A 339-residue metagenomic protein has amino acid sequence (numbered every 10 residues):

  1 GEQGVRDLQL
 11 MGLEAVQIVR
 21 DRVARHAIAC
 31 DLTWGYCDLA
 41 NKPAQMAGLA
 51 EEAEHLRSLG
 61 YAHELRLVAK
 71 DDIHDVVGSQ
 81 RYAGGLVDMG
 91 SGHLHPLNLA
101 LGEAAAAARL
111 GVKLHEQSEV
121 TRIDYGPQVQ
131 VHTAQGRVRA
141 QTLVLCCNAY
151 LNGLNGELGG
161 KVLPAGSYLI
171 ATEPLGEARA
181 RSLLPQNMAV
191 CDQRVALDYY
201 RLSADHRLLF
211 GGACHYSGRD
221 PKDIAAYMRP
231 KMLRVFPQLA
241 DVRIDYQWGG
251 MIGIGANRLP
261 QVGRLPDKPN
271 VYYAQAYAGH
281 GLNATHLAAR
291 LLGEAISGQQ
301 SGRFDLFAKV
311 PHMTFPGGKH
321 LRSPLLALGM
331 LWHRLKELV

Functional and structural regions predicted by a protein language model:
G1-A106: Rossmann-like flavin
E2, G85-M89, G212-H215, D245 (+1 more regions): Glycine- and acidic
L13-I28, S58-Y61, G78, A108-K113 (+6 more regions): Generic secondary-structure signature for well-ordered alpha-helical cores
Q17, R25-T33, V120, R137-P269: Active-site substrate-recognition segment that forms the wall of the catalytic cavity or substrate channel
A44-A47, V76-A83, D124-Q130, I254-L259 (+1 more regions): A short, glycine/Asx- and small/polar-enriched loop/turn that sits immediately N-terminal to a beta-strand
E52-L59, R66-I73, Q80-R81, L94 (+6 more regions): N-terminal FAD-binding dinucleotide-binding subdomain shared by FAD-dependent oxidases/monooxygenases
L67-S79, V112-V129, R137: A conserved short coil-to-beta-strand element within the FAD-binding core of flavoproteins
G218-L338: C-terminal catalytic lobe of FAD-dependent flavoproteins
